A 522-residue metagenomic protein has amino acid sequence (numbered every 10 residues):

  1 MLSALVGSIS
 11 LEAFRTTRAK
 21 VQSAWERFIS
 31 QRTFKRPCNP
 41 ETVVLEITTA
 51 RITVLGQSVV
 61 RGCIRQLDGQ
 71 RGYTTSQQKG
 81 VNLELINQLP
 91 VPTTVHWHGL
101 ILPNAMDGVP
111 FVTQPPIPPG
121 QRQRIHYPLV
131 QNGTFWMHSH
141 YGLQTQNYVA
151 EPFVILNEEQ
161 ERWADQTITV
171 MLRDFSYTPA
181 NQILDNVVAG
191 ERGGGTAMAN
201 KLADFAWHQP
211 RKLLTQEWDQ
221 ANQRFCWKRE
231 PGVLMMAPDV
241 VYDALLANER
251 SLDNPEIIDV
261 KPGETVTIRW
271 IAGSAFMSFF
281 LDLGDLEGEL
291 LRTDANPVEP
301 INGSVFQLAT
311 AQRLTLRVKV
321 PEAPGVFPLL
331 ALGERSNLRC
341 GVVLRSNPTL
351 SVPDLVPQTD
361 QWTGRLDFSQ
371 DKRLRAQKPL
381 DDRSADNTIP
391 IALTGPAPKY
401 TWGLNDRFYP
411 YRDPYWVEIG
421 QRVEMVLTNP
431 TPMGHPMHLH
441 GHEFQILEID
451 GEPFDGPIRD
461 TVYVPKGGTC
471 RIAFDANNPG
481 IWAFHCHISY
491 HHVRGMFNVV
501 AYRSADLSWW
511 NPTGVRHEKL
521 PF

Functional and structural regions predicted by a protein language model:
L2-L308, N347-L366, I391-T394, R494-F497 (+1 more regions): Histidine-centered copper-binding motifs that mark active-site loops of extracellular/periplasmic copper enzymes
Q78-K79, Q121, L129-F135, G263-E264 (+6 more regions): Short tyrosine-centred short linear motifs in exposed loops/low-complexity segments
V95, F135-H138, I268, F279-D282 (+9 more regions): Short, structured motif recognition centered on aromatic/hydrophobic residues
G108-Q114, Q121, E289-K319, F408-Y411 (+2 more regions): A cross-kingdom feature marking solvent-exposed beta-strand/loop segments within repeated, beta-rich binding/scaffold
G142-V149, P324-V352, A483-M496, V500: Terminal connector regions
S251-F279, Q370-E443: Surface-exposed interaction/gating patches
G284-P297, P396, R407-F408, P430-P457 (+2 more regions): Active/binding-pocket-proximal capping segment
P453-F454, D460-H492, V500: C-terminal structured "cap/appendage" subdomains that terminate the fold
